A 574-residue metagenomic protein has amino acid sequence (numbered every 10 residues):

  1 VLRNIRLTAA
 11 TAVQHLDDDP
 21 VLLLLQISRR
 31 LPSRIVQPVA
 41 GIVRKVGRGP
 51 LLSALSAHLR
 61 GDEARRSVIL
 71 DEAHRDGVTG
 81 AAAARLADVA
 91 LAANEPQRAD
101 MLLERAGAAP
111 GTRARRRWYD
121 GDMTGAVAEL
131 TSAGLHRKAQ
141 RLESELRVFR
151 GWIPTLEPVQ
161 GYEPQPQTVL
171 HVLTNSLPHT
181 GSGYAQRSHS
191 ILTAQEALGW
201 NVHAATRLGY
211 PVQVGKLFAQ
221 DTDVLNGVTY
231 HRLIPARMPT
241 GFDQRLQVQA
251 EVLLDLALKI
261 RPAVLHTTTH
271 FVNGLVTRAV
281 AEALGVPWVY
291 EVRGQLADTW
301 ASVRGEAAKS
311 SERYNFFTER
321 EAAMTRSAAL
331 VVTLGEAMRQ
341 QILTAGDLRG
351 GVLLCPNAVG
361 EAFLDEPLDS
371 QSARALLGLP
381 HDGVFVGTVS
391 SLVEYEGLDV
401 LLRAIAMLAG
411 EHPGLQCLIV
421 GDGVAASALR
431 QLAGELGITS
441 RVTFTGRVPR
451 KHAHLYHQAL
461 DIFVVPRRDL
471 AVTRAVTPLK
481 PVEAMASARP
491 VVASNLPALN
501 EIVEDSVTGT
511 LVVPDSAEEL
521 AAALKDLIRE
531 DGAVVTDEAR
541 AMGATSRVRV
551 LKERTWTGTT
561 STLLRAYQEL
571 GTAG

Functional and structural regions predicted by a protein language model:
V1-A54, L135, A139-D223, G574: N-terminal subdomain of nucleotide-sugar transferases
E157, D365-L379: A short helix/loop element that forms part of the nucleotide-sugar donor recognition site in Leloir-type
V169-H171, P380-I405: Conserved donor-binding/catalytic core segment of Leloir-type glycosyltransferases
L208, A337, A358: Carbohydrate-associated surface elements
G414, R441, D537-E553, R565: A short, well-ordered alpha-helix in the C-terminal region of glycosyltransferases
A428-H452: Nucleotide-activated donor-binding/catalytic signature segment of Leloir-type glycosyltransferases, i.e., the conserved
V465, E483-A486, P490-A493: Short hydrophobic beta-strand element within catalytic cores of glycosyltransferases and related nucleotide-activated
D505-S506, T510-E518, K525-A533: Conserved acidic donor-binding segment of nucleotide-sugar-dependent glycosyltransferases
